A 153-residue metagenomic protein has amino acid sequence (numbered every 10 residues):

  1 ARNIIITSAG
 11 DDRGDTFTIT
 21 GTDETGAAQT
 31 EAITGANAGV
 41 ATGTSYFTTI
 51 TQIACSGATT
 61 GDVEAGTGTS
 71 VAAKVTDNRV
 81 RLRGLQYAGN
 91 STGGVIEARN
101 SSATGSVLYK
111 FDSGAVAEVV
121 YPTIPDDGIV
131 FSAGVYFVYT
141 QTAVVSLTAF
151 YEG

Functional and structural regions predicted by a protein language model:
A1-S56: Extended, beta-strand-rich, solvent-exposed assembly scaffolds of outer structural proteins
R2, R13-F17, T92-E97, V145-L147: Short beta-strand/loop motifs in extracellular/secreted proteins, especially within beta-sandwich accessory domains
I4, T44-A58, R83-L85, G128-T142: Noncatalytic modules at the cell exterior or secretory-pathway interfaces, chiefly beta-strand-rich lectin/adhesion
D12, A58-T59, G89-G93, S101-G105 (+1 more regions): Acidic glycine-/aspartate-rich tracts in secreted/extracellular proteins
T16, T30-A32, D62, A72 (+2 more regions): Well-ordered beta-strand positions in beta-sheet-rich domains
T18-D23, V63-N90, Y139-G153: C-terminal interaction-tip segments
T22-T25, N100-S106: Change "in extracellular beta-sheet-rich domains … of secreted and cell-surface proteins" to "in beta-sheet-rich domains
S106-S146, F150: Aromatic- and Gly/Pro-enriched, solvent-exposed loop/edge beta-strand patches characteristic of beta-rich domains
